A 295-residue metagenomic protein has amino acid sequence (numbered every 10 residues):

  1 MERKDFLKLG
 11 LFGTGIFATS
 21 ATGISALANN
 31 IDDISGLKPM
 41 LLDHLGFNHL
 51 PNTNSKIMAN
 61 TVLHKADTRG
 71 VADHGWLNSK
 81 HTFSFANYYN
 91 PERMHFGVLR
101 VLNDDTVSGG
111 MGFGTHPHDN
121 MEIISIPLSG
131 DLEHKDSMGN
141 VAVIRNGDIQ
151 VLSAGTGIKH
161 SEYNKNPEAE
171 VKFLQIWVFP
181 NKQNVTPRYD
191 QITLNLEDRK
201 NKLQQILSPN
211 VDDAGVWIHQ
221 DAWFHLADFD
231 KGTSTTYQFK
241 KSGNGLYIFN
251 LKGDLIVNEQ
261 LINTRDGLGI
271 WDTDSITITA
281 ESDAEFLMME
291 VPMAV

Functional and structural regions predicted by a protein language model:
M1, T22-M58: C-terminal segment of N-terminal export signals and the immediately downstream linker at the start of the mature
M1-T14: N-terminal secretory signal peptides and thylakoid transit peptides that target proteins across membranes
D73-P117, M121-E122, F173, P180 (+1 more regions): A short glycine-rich, His/Asp/Glu-containing loop-to-beta-strand
G112-G114, D131-H134, Q150-V151, G155-Y163 (+2 more regions): Histidine-centered metal-chelating micro-motifs
M121-K135, N146-D148, K241-N258: Glycine- and acidic-residue-biased ligand/ion/polar-headgroup-sensing regions
M138-S153, E259-T273: Short acidic-glycine-tyrosine-enriched beta hairpin
A154-N184, D272-V295: Ligand-binding loop in jelly-roll beta-barrel domains
L194, R199-A284, P292: Acidic/His-leaning functional-site neighborhoods
